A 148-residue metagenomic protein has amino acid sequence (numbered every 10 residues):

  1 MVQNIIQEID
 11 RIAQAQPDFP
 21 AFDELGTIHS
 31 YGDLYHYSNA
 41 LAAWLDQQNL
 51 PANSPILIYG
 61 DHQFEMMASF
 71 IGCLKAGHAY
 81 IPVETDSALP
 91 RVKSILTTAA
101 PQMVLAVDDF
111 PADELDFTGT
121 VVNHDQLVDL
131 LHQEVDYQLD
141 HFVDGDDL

Functional and structural regions predicted by a protein language model:
M1-L148: Carrier-protein-dependent adenylate-forming modules in NRPS/ANL systems
